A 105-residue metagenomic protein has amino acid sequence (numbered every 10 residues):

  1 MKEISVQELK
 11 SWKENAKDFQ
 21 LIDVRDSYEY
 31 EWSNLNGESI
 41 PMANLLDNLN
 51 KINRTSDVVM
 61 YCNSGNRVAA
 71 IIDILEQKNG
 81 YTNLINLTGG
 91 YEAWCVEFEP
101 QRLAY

Functional and structural regions predicted by a protein language model:
M1-Q20, V24-D57, N66-Y105: Rhodanese-like catalytic fold shared by cysteine-dependent sulfurtransferases and DSP/PTP-type phosphatases
Y61-C62: Short, surface-exposed ligand- or partner-binding patches at beta-edge/loop junctions that are enriched in aromatics
